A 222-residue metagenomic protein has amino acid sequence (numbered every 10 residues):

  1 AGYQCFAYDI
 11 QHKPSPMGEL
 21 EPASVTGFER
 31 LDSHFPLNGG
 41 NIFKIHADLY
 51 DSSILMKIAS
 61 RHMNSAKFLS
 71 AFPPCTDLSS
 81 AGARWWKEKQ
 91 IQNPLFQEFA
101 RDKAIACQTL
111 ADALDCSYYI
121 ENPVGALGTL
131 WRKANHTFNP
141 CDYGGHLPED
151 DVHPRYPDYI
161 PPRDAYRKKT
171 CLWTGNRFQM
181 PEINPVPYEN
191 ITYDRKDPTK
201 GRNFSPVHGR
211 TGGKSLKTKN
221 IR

Functional and structural regions predicted by a protein language model:
A1-M56, S70, P74-L78: SAM cofactor-binding core of SAM-dependent methyltransferases, primarily the Rossmann-like beta-alpha-beta module
D9, E19, H46, S53-F68 (+1 more regions): Class I S-adenosyl-L-methionine
